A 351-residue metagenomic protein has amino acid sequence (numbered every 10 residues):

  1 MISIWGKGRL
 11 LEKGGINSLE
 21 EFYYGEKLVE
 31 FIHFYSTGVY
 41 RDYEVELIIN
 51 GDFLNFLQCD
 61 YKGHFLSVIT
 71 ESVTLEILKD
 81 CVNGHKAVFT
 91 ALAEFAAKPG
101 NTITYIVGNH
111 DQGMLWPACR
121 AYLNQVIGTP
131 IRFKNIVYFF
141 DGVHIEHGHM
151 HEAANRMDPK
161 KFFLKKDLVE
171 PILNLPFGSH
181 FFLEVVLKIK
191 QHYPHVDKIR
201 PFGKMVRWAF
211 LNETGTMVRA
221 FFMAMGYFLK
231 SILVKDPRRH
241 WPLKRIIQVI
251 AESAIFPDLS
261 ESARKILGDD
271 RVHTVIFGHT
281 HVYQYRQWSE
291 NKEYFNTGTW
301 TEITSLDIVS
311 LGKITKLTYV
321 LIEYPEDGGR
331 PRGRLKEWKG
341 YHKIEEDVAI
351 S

Functional and structural regions predicted by a protein language model:
M1-S351: Extended recognition/assembly regions associated with phosphoester-bond processing machinery
